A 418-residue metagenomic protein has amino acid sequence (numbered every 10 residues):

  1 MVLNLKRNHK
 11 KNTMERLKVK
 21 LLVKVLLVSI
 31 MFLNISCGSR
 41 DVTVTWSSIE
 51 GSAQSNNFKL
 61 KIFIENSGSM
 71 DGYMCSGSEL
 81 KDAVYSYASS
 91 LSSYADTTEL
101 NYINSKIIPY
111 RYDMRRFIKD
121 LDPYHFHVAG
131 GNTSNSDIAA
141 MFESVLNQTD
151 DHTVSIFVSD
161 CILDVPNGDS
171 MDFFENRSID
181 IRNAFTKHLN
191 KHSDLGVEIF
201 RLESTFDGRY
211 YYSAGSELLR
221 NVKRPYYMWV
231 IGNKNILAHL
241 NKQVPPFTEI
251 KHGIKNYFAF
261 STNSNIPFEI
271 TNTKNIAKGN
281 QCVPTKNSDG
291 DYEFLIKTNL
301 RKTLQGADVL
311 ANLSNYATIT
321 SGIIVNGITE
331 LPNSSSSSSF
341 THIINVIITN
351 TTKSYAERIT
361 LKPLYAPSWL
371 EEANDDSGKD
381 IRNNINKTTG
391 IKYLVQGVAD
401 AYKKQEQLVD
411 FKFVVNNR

Functional and structural regions predicted by a protein language model:
K24-N34: Bacterial N-terminal signal peptides
C37-K61, G68-M74, F411-R418: Acidic, polar low-complexity linker/tail segments
D41-V44, G68-C75, I108-D113, L163-F174 (+2 more regions): Extracytoplasmic/secreted cell-surface and envelope-processing proteins
N57, G68-T97, S170-L189: …and closely analogous acidic/polar surface helices at protein-protein or active-site interfaces in A-domain-like
K106-V154, L163-D164: Von Willebrand factor
L163-V222: VWA/integrin I-like adhesion module and closely mimicked acidic/polar interface patches used
L237-N287: Short, compositionally biased P/S/T/A/G/V-rich stretches that sit at domain boundaries
E269-R418: Extended non-globular C-terminal regions
